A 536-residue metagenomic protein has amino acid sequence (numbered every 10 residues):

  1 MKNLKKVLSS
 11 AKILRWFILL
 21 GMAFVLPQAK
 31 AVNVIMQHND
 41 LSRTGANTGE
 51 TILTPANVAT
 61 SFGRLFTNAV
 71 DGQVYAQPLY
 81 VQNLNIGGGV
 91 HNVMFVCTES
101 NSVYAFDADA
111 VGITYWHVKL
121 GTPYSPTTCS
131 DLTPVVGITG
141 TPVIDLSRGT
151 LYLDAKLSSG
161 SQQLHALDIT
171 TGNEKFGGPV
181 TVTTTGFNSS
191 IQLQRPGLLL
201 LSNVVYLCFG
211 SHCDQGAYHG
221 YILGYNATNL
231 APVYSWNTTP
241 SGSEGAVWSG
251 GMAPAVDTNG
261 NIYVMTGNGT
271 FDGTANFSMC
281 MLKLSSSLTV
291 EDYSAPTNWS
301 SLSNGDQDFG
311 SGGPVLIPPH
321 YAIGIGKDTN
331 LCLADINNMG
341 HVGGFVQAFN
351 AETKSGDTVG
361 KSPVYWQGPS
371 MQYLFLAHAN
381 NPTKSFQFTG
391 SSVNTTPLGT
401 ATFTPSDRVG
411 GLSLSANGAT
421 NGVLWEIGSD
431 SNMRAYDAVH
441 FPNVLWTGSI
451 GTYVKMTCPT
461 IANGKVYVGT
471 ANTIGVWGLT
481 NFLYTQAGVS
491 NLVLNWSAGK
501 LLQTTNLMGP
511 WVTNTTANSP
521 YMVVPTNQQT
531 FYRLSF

Functional and structural regions predicted by a protein language model:
M1-K12: N-terminal secretory signal peptides that target proteins for export/translocation
R15-V25: Bacterial N-terminal signal peptides
L26-A31: Sec/Tat signal peptide C-region and signal peptidase I cleavage site
V32-S286, V290-H341, G360-Q367, Y373-F386 (+4 more regions): Mobile, glycine-rich extracellular loop/lid and propeptide segments that shape or gate substrate/ligand access
G273, G390-N394: Subtilisin-like serine protease catalytic core
G343-S355, P397-T402: Inter-blade linker and blade-boundary elements of WD-repeat/beta-propeller domains
N380-S385, N394-V409: Detector for outer-membrane/organellar transmembrane beta-barrel domains, recognizing the amphipathic beta-strand
T480-F536: Short, composition-biased motifs enriched in small/polar/acidic residues
